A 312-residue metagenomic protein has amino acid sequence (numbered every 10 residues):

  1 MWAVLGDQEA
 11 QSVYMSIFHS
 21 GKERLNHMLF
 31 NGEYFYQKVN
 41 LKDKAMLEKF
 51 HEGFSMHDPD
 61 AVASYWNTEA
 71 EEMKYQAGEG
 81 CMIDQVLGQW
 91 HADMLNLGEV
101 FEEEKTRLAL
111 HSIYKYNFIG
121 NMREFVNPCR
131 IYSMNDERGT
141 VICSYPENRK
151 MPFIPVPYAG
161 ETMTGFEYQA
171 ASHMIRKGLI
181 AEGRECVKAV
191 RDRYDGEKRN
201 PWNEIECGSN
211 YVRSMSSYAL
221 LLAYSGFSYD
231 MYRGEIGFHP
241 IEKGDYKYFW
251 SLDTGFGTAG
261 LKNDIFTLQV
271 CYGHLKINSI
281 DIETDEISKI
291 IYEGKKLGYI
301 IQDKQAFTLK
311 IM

Functional and structural regions predicted by a protein language model:
M1-E9, D84, G88-F101, Y168-L179 (+1 more regions): Well-ordered alpha-helical scaffold segments within catalytic/enzyme domains
M1-G32: Active-site neighborhood of glycoside hydrolase catalytic domains
S12-M15, H19, R107, R184 (+1 more regions): Conserved positions within tetratricopeptide repeat
S20-L29, D43-M46, Y211-M215: Short, conserved secondary-structure transition motifs
H27-M163, D195-E197: Extended glycan-interaction surfaces of carbohydrate-active proteins
S133-I142, P146-P152, V156-T162, E167-Q302: Non-catalytic C-terminal accessory modules of carbohydrate-active enzymes
A306-M312: Surface-exposed interaction regions enriched in Ser/Thr/Asp/Glu that occur as long low-complexity tracts or repetitive
